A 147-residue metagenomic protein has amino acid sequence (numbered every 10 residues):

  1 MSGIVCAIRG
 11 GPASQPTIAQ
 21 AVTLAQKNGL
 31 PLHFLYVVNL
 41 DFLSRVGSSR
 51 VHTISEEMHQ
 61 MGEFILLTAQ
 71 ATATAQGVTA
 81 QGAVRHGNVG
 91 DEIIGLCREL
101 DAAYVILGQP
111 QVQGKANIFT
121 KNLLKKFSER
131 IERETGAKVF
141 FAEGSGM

Functional and structural regions predicted by a protein language model:
S2-S48: Small/aliphatic-rich secondary-structure junction motif
L30-P31, V78, A102, A137: Short glycine/serine/threonine/alanine-rich loop segments
L35, Q81-R85, F140-A142: General small-molecule cofactor/ligand-binding pocket signal
S49-T53, E99-D101, L123-L124: Short, hinge-like loop/turn segments at secondary-structure boundaries
H52-F64: A short acidic, glycine-rich active-site loop that binds or catalyzes chemistry on phosphate/adenosine moieties
A71-V105, G146-M147: Structural beta-alpha unit
L107-R130: Glycine-rich, Arg-bearing micro-motifs that act as flexible, cationic patches
E129-M147: Short, flexible loop segments at boundaries between secondary-structure elements
